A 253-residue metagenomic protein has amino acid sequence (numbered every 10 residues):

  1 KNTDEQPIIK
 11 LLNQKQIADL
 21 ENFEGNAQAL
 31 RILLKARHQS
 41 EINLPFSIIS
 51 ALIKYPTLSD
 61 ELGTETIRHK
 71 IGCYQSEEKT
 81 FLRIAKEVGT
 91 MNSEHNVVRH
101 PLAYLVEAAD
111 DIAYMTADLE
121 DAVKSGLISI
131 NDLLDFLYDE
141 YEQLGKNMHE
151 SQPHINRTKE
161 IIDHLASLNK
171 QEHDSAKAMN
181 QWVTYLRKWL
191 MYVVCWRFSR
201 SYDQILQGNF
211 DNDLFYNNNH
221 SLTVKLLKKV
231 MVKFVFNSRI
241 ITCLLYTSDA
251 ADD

Functional and structural regions predicted by a protein language model:
N2-N180: Sequence-structural signature of the catalytic-core scaffold of metal-dependent phosphohydrolases that act on
G25, V183, R187, S248: Hydrophobic (often cysteine-bearing) scaffold residues that line and stabilize catalytic clefts of nucleotide/cofactor
N96-R99, S221, K225, T242-L245: Short, well-ordered coil↔helix boundary/capping segments
Y114-M115, L222, D253: General alpha-helical segment detector with a strong preference for membrane-spanning helices and helix-boundary regions
T116, Y202-Q207, T242-L244: Extended hydrophobic-aromatic, low-complexity segments
H149-V232: Long, well-ordered mid-to-C-terminal structural blocks that present hydrophobic/aromatic surfaces
F236-I241: Extended, charged coiled-coil "stalk/tether" helices of large eukaryotic trafficking and scaffold proteins, i.e.
Y246-D253: Conserved small/polar residues in nucleotide/adenosyl-binding loops
